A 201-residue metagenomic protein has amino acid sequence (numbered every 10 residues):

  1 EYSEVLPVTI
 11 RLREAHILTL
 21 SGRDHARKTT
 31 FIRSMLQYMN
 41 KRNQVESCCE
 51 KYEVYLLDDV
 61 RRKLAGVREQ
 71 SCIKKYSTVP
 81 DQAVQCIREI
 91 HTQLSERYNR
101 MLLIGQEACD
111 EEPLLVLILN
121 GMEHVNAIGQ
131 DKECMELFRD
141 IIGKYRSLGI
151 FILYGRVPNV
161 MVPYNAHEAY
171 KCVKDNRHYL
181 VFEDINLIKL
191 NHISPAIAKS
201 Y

Functional and structural regions predicted by a protein language model:
E1-Y179, D184: P-loop NTPase catalytic phosphate-binding loop
I188-Y201: Conserved P-loop NTPase
